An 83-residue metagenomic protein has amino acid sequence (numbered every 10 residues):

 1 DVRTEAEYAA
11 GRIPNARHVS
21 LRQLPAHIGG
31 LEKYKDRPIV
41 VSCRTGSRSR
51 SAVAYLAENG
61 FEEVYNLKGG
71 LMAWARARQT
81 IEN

Functional and structural regions predicted by a protein language model:
E5-V40, R44-N83: Rhodanese-like catalytic fold shared by cysteine-dependent sulfurtransferases and DSP/PTP-type phosphatases
